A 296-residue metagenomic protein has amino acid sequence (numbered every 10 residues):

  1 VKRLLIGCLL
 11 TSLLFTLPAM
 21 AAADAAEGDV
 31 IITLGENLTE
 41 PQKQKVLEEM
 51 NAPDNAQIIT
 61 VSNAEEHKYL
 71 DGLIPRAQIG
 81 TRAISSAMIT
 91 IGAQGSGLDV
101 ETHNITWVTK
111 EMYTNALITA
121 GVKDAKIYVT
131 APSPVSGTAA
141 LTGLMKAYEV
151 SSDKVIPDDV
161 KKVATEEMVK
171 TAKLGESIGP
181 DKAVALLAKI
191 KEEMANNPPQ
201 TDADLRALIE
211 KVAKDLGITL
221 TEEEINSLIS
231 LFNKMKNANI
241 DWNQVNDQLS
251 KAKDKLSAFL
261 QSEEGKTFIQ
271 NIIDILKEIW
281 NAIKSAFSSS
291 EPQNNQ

Functional and structural regions predicted by a protein language model:
V1-A22, L276, W280-I283: Sec-dependent N-terminal signal peptides of Gram-positive bacterial secreted proteins and lipoproteins
L13-A25, D99, K146-E149, A203 (+2 more regions): Terminal amphipathic/targeting segments at protein termini used for secretion and membrane/organellar or lipid-droplet
A22-K126, V150-S151: N-terminal, leucine/charged-rich tether regions that mediate assembly and partner docking in large macromolecular
V30-L34, L98-N104, I127-P134, A172-E176 (+3 more regions): Second-shell loop/turn segments in exported
N37-P41, H103-E111, P134-T142, K154-D159 (+6 more regions): Soluble non-cytosolic domains of exported or imported proteins
Q44, E111, N115, T142 (+11 more regions): Solvent-exposed, polar/charged alpha-helical surfaces in well-ordered, non-transmembrane soluble domains, broadly
I118, K123-I218: Soluble oligomerization/assembly scaffold segments of membrane-associated complexes
I218-Q296: Charged, long alpha-helical assembly modules
